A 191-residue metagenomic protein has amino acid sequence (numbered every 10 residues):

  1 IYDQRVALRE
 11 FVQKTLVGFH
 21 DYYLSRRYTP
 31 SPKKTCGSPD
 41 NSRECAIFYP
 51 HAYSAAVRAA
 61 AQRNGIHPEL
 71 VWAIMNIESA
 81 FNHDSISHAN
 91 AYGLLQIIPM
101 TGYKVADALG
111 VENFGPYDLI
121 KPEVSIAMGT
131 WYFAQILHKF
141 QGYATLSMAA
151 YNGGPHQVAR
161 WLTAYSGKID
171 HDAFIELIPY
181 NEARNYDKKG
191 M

Functional and structural regions predicted by a protein language model:
Y2-M191: Catalytic glycan-binding domains that act on GlcNAc-containing polysaccharides
